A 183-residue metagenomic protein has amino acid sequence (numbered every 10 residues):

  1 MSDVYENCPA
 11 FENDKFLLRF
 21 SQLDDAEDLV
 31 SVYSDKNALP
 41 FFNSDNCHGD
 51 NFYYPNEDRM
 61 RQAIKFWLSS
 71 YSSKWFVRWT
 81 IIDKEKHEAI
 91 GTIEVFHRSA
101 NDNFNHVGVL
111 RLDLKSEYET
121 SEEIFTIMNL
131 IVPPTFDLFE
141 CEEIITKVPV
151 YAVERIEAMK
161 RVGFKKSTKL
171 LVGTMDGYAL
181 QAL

Functional and structural regions predicted by a protein language model:
M1-E117, P134, L138, Y151-E154 (+1 more regions): GNAT-family acyltransferases
S121-P134, R161: Conserved acetyl-CoA-binding loop-helix of GNAT-fold acetyltransferases
T126, V150-Y151: Residue-level recognition of alpha-helix initiation/capping sites
E143-V148: Conserved hydrophobic beta-strand within the GNAT/NAT acetyltransferase core sheet that lines the active-site cleft
